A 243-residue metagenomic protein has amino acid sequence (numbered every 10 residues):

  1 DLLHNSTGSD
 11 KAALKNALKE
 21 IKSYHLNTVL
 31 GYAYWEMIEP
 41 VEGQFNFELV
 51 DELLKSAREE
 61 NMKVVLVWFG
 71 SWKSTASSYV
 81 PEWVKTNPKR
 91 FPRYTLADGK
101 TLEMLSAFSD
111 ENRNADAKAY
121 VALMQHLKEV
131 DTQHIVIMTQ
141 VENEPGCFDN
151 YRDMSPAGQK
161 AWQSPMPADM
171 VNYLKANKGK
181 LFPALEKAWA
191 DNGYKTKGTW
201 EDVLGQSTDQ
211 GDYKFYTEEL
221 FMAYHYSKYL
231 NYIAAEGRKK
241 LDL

Functional and structural regions predicted by a protein language model:
D1-A13: Boundary/entry segment of secreted carbohydrate-active catalytic domains
H4, W35, G70-W72, N143-C147: Active-site-proximal loop/turn and secondary-structure-junction residues that shape catalytic pockets, frequently
H4-N5, E39-V41, E219-F221: Short, contiguous strand/loop micro-motifs
S6-T7, R58, L185, W189: Generic low-complexity, intrinsically disordered sequence content enriched in small uncharged/hydrophobic residues
S9, I38-P40, F148-N150: Intrinsically disordered, low-complexity acidic/polar segments
S9, Q44-L49, E111-A115, H225: Alpha-helix N-cap and loop-to-helix initiation/capping positions
A13-R93, L230-K240: Aromatic-lined substrate-binding rim segments of carbohydrate-active enzymes
R90-L243: Polysaccharide-binding and catalytic clefts of secreted carbohydrate-active enzymes
